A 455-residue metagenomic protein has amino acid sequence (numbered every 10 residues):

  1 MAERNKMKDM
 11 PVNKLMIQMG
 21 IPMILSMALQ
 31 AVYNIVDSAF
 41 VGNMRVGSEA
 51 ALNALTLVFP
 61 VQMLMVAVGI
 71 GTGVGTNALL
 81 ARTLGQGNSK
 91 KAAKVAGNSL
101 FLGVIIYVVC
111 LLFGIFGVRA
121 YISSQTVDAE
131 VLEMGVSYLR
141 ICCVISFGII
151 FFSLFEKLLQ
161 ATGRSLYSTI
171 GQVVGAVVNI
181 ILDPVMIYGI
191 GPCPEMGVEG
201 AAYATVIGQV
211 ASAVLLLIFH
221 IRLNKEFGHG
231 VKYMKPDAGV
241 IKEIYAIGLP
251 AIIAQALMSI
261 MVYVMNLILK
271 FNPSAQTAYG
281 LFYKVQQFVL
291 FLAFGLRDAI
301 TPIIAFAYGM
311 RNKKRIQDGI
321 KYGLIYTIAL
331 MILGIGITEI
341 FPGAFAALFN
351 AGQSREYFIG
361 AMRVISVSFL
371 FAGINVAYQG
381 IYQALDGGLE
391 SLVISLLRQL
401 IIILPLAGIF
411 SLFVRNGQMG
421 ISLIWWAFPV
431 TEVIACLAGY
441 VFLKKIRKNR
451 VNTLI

Functional and structural regions predicted by a protein language model:
M1-G20, L80-F147, C193-L249, I304-S368 (+1 more regions): Short alpha-helical transmembrane segments in multi-pass integral membrane proteins
N13-V32, V36, V61-V68, V144 (+5 more regions): Residue-level signal for short hydrophobic patches within transmembrane helices of multi-pass membrane transporters
Q18-D37, I141, G175, G208-S212 (+3 more regions): Transmembrane helical elements of multi-pass membrane transporters/channels
M23, M27, A39, A78 (+16 more regions): Transmembrane alpha-helix boundary and packing residues in multipass membrane permease domains and related
A28, V32-N53, I122-A129, V185-M196 (+5 more regions): Helix-terminus/linker motif at the lipid-water interface of multi-pass membrane proteins
E49-P60, G135, L139, P273-F288 (+2 more regions): Small-residue hotspots at the loop-to-helix junctions and early N-terminal turns of transmembrane alpha-helices
L52-L112, I149-S168, A278-P342, A372-D386 (+1 more regions): Small-residue-rich hydrophobic transmembrane alpha-helices
G73, C142-Q160, S168-A176, A201-L216 (+4 more regions): Short runs within selected transmembrane alpha-helices of multi-pass transporters and secretion channels
